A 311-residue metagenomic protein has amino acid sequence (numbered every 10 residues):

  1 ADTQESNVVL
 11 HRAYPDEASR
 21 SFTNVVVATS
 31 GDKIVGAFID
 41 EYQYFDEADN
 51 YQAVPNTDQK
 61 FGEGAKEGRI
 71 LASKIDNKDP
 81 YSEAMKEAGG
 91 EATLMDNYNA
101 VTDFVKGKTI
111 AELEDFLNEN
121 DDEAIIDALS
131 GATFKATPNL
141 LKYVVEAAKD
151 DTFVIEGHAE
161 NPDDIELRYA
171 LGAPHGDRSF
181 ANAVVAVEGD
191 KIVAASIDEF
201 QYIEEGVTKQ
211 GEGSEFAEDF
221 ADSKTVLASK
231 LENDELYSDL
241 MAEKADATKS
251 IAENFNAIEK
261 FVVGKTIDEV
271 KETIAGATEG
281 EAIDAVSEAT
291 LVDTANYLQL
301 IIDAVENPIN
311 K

Functional and structural regions predicted by a protein language model:
A1-D2: Sec-dependent signal peptide cleavage junction
E5-V8, Y14-D163, P174-K311: Active-site- and interface-proximal helix/loop "cap" or "latch" segments in soluble metabolic and energy-transducing
A170: Hydrophobic residues at beta-strand termini and immediately following loops that shape nucleotide-binding pockets
